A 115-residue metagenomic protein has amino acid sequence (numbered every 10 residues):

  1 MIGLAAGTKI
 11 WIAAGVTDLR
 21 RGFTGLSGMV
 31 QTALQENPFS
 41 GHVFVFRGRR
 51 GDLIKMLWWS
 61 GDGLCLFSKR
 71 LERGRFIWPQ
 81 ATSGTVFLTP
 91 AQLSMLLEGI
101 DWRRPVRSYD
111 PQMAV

Functional and structural regions predicted by a protein language model:
M1-V115: Polybasic/polar functional segments that serve as interface/processing modules
